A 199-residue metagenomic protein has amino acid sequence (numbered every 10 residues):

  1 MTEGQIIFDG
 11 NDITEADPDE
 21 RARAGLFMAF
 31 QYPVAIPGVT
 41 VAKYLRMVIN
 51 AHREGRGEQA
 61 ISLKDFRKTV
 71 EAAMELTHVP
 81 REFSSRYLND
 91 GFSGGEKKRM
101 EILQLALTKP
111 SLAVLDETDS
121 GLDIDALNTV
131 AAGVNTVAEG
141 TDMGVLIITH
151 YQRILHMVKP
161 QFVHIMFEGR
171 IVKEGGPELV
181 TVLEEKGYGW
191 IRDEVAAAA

Functional and structural regions predicted by a protein language model:
M1-D12, V163, I171: ABC nucleotide-binding domain "signature motif"
Q5-R21, N89: ABC ATPase NBD Q-loop/coupling interface
A22-Q31, E71, L146: ABC nucleotide-binding domain signature
V34-S111: ABC-family P-loop ATPase nucleotide-binding domains
K109, V130-Y151, L155-M157: Conserved catalytic loops of ABC-family nucleotide-binding domains
P110, V114-T118, D125: Walker B catalytic motif
S120-G133: Conserved D-loop/post-Walker B switch-helix segment of ABC ATPase nucleotide-binding domains
F162, M166, R170-D193: Conserved beta-strand-loop-alpha-helix hinge in the C-terminal portion of ABC ATPase nucleotide-binding domains
